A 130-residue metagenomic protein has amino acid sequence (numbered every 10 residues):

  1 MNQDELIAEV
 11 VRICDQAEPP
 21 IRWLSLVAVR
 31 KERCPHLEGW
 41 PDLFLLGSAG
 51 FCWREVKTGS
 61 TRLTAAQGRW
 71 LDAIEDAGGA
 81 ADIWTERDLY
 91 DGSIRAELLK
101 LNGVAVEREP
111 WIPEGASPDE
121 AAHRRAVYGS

Functional and structural regions predicted by a protein language model:
M1-S130: Catalytic phosphate/metal-binding cores of nucleic-acid and nucleotide-processing enzymes, i.e., regions that mediate
